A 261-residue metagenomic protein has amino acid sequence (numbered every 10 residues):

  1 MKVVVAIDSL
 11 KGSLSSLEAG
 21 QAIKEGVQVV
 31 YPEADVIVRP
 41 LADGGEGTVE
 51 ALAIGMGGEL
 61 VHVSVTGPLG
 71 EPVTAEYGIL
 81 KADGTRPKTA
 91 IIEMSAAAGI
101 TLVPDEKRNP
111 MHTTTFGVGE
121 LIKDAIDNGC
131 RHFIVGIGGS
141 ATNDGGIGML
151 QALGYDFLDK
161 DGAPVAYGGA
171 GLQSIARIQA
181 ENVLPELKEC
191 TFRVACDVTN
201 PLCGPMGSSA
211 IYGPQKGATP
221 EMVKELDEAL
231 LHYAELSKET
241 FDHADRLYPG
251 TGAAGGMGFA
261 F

Functional and structural regions predicted by a protein language model:
M1-I137, A141-F261: N-terminal loops that bind phosphate or other acidic moieties and the adjacent beta-alpha structural core
